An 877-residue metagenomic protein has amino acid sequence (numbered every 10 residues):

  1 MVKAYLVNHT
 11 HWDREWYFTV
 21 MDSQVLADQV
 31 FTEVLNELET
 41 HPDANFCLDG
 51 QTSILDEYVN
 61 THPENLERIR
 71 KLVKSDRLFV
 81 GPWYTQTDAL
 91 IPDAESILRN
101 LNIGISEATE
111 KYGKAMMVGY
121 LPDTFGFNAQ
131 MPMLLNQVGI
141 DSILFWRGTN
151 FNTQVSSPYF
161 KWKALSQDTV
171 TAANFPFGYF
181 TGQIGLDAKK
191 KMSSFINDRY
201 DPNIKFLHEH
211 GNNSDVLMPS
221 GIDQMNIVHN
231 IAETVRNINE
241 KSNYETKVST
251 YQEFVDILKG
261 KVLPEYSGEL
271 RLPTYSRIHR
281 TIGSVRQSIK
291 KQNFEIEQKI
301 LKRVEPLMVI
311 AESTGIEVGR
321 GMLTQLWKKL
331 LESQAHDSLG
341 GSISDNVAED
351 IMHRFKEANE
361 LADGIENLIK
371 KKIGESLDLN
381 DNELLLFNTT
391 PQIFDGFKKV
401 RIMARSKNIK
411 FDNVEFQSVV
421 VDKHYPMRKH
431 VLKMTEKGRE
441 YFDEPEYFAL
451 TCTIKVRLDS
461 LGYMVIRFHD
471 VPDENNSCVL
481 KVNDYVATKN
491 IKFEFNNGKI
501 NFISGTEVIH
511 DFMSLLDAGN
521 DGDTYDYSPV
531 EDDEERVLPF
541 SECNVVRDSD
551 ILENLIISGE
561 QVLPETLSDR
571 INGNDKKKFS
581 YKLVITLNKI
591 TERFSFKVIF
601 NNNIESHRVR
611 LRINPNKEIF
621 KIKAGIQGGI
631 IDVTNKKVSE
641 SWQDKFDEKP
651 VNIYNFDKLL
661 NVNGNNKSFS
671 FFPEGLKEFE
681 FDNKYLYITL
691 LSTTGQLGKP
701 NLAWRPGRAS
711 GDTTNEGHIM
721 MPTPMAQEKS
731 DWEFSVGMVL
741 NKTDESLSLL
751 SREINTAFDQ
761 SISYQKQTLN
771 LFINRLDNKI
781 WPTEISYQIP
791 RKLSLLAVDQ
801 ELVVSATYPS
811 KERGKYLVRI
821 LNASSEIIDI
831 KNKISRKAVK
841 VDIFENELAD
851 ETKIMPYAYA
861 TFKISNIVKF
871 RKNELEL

Functional and structural regions predicted by a protein language model:
M1-N45, G182-D256, E332, A823 (+1 more regions): Terminal accessory/targeting
M1-R99, E107-E110, Q137-D141, L270 (+1 more regions): N-terminal catalytic cores of secreted or lumenal carbohydrate-active enzymes
N8, F46-E57, T61, N136 (+7 more regions): C-terminal domain-boundary segment and adjacent tail
H9, G104, L135, T250 (+2 more regions): Conserved, mostly hydrophobic/aromatic
L35-L38, R236-T246, V255-L877: Terminal accessory/anchoring regions of large secretory-pathway or extracellular enzymes
P63-P82, P132-V155, F160-T171: Acidic, His- and aromatic-enriched active-site or binding-groove loops in soluble protein domains that engage sugars
D88-E110, G178-F206: Alpha-helical scaffold elements lining the catalytic groove of polysaccharide deacetylases
Y112-S156, I227-T234: Catalytic domains of cell-wall/extracellular-matrix polysaccharide-remodeling enzymes, centered on de-N-acetylation
